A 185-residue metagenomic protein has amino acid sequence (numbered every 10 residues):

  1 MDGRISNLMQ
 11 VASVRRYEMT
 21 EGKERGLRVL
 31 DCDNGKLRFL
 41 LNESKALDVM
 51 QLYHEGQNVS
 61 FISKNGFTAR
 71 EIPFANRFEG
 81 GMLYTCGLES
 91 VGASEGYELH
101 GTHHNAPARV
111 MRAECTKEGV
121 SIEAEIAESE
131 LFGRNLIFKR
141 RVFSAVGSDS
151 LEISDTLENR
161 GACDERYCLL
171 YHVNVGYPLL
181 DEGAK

Functional and structural regions predicted by a protein language model:
M1-E152, C163-R166, V175-K185: Surface-exposed acidic/polar loop and edge beta-strand patches at domain peripheries
L169: Aromatic- and glycine-enriched beta-alpha-beta binding-site module
